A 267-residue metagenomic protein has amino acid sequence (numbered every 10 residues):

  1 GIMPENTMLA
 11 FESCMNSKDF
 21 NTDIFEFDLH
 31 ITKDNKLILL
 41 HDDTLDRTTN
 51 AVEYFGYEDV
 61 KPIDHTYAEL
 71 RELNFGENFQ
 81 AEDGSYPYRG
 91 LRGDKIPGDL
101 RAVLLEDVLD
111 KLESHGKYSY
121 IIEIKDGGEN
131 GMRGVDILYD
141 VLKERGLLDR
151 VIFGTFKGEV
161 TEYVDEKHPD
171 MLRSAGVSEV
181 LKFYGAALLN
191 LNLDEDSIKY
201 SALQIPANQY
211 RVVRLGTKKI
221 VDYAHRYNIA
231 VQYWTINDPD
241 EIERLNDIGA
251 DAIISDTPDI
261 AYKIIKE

Functional and structural regions predicted by a protein language model:
G1-E267: Phosphate-group recognition and catalysis centered on beta-loop-alpha active-site segments
